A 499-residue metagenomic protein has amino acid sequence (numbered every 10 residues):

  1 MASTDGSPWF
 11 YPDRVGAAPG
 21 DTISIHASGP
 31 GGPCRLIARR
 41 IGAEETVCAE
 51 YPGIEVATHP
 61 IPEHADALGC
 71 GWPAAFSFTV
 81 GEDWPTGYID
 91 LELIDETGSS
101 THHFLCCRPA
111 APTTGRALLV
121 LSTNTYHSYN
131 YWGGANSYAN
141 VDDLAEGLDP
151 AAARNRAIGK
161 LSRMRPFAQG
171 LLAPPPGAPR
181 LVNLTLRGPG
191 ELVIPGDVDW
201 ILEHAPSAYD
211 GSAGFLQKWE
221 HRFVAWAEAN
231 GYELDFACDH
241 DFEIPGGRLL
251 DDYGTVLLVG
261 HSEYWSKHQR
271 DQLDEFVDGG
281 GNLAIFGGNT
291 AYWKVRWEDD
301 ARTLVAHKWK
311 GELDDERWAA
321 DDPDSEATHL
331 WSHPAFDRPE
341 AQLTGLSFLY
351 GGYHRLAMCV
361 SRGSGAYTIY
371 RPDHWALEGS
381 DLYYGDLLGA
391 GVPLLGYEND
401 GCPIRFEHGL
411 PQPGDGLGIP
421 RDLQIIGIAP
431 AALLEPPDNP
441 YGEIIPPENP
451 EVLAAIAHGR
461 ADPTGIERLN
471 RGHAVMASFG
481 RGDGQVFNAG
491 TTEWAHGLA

Functional and structural regions predicted by a protein language model:
M1-S7: Proline/serine/threonine-rich low-complexity linkers at boundaries of modular beta-sandwich domains
W9-G32, I37-E44, A49-F104: Ligand-binding face of N-terminal immunoglobulin V-set domains in extracellular IgSF glycoproteins
G29-E45, A49-E55, S99-L249: Aromatic-Pro/Gly-enriched surface loop or interdomain linker that acts as a lid/target-recognition segment
V56-C70, A75-T79, D83-P85, Y209-D299 (+1 more regions): Helical hinge/lid and interdomain linker segments adjacent to catalytic or ligand-binding clefts that mediate domain
D90, L118, G254-V259, V486-N488: Structural motif
I94, V120-N124, D239-H240, L258-H261 (+3 more regions): Active-site-proximal beta-strand/loop segments in catalytic clefts of secreted hydrolases
G133-S137, Q272-D274, W293, W297-W309: Short secondary-structure boundary/capping segments
A301-A499: Glycine-rich, aromatic-lined ligand/substrate-binding cores of catalytic and carbohydrate-binding domains
